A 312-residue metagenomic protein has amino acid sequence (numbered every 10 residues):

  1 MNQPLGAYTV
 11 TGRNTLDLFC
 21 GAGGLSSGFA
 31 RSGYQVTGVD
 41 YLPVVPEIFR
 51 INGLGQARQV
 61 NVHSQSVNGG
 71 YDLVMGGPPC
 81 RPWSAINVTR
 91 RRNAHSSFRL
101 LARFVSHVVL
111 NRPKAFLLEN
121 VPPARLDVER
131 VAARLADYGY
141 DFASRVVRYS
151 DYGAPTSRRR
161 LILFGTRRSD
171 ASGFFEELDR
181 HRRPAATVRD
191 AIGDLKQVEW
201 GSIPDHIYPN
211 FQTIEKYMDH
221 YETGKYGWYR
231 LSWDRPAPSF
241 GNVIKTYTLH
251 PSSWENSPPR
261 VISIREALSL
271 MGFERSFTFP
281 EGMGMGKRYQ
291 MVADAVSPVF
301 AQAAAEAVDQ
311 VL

Functional and structural regions predicted by a protein language model:
N2-R112, A124-L126: Core alpha/beta nucleotide-donor-binding catalytic domains of modification enzymes
V60, R145-V147, G282: Conserved beta-strand termini and adjacent loop/short-helix elements that scaffold enzyme active sites in alpha/beta
Q65-L73, R81-W233: Class I S-adenosyl-L-methionine
P78-P79, P113, P155, E274 (+1 more regions): Proline-centered helix-kink/hinge sites
S202-L312: C-terminal target-recognition/interaction regions appended to catalytic cores
